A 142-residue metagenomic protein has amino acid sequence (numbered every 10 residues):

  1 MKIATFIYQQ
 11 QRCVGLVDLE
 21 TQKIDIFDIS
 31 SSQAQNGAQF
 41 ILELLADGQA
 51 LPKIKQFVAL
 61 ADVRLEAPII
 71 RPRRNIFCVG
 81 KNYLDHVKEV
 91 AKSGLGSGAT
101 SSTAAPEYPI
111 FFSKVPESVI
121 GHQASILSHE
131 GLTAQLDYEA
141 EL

Functional and structural regions predicted by a protein language model:
M1-I110: N-terminal non-catalytic cap/leader segment that marks the start of a structured domain
F6-Y8, V79-N82, K114-P116, H122-A124 (+1 more regions): Fold-independent oxyanion-binding glycine-rich loops and adjacent beta-strand/coil segments at enzyme active sites
P68-P72, S101-A105, F111, S118-I120 (+2 more regions): Solvent-exposed alpha-helices and their adjacent loops that cap or buttress functional pockets in soluble metabolic
